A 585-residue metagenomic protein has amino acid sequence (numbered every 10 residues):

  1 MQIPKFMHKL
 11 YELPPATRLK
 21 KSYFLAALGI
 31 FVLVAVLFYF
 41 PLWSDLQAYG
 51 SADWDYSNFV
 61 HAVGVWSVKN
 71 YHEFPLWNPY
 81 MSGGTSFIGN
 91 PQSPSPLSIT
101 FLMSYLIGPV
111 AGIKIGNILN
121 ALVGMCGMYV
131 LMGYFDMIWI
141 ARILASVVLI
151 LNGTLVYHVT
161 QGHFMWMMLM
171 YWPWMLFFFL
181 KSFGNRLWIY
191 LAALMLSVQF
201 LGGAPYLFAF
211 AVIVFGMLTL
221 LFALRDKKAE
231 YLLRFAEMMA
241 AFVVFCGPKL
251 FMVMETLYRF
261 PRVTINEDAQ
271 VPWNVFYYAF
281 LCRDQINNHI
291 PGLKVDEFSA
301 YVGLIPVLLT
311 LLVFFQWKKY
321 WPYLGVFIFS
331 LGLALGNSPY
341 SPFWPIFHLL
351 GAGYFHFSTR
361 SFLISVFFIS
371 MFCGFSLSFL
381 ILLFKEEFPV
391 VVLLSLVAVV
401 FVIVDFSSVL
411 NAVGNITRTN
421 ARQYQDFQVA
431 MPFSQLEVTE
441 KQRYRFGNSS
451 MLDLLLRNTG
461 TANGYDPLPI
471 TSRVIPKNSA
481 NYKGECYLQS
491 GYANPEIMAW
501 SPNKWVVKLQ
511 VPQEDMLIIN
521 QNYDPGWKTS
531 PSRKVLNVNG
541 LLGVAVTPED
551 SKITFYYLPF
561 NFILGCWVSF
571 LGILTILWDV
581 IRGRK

Functional and structural regions predicted by a protein language model:
M1-P41, L233-R234, V391-L396, L574-K585: Start-transfer (signal-anchor) and selected internal transmembrane alpha helices of multi-pass inner/ER membrane
R18, N481-K585: Active-site-proximal, structured, solvent-exposed surfaces of multi-pass membrane proteins that position macromolecular
L25-V32, K228-M254, N266, P322-F329 (+1 more regions): Hydrophobic alpha-helical membrane-interfacial segments at the cytosolic entry of transmembrane helices
F31-L33, V123-F135, I140-F183, W188-A223 (+3 more regions): Membrane-embedded helix bundles of polyisoprenyl
L33-M125, V147-M170, Y258, A269-L293 (+2 more regions): Membrane-interface coil-to-helix junctions
D55-W77, M81, T85, M239-V313 (+3 more regions): Periplasmic/ER-lumenal interhelical loops and adjacent helix-loop junctions in multi-pass membrane proteins
L220, V244, V302-G332, L574-I581: Hydrophobic, aromatic-rich transmembrane alpha-helices and their immediate juxtamembrane boundary segments
M239-V243, Y320, M371, L377-S408: Signature aromatic-anchored transmembrane alpha helix within multi-pass, membrane-resident enzymes that catalyze glycan
